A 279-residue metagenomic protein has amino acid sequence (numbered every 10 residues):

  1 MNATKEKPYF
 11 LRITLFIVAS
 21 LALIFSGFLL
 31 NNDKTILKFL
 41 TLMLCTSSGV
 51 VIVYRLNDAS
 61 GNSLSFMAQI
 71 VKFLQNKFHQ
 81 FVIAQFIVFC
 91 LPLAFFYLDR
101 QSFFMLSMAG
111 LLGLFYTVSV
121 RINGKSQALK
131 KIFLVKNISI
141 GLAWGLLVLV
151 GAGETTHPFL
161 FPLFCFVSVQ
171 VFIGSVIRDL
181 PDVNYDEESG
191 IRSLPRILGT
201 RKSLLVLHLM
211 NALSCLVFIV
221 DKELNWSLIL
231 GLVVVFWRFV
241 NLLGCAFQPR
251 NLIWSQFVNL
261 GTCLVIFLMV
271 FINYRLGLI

Functional and structural regions predicted by a protein language model:
M1-P8, N123: Short, Lys/Arg-rich, polar N-terminal cytosolic tail immediately upstream of the first transmembrane signal-anchor
K7-L29, G141-L147: The first (N-terminal) embedded transmembrane alpha-helix
F10-I17, N76-F86, L134-L142, R201-H208 (+1 more regions): Select subsegments of transmembrane alpha-helices in polytopic membrane proteins, especially boundary-proximal
L23-L56, F103-L111, T156-I177: Membrane-embedded alpha-helical segments that form the functional core of polytopic membrane enzymes, especially those
C45-F96, V169-C215: Solvent-exposed interhelical
S65-F73, G124-F133, K202, V220 (+1 more regions): Extended hydrophobic alpha-helices typical of membrane-associated regions
V71-T155: Intramembrane alpha-helical segments
A143-T155, L213-V217, L264-I279: Hydrophobic alpha-helical transmembrane segments in multi-pass integral membrane proteins
